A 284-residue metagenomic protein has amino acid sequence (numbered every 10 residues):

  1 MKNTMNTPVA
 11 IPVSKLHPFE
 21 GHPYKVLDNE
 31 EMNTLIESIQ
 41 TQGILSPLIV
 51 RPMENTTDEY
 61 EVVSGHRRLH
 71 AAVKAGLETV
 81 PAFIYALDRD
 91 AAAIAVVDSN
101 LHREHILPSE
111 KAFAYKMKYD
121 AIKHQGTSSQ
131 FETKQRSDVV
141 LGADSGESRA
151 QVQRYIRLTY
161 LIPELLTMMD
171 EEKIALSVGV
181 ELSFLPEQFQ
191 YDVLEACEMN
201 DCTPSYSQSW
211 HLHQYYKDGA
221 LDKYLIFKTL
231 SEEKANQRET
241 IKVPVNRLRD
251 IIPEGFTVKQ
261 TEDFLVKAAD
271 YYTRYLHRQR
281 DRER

Functional and structural regions predicted by a protein language model:
M1-Y85, A91-H102, Y272, E283: Short, charged/polar connector segments at secondary-structure boundaries
E20, H70-Y160, F184: Amphipathic, charge-rich alpha-helical segments that serve as recognition/docking helices
Q42-S46, Q125, Q130, Q190: Glutamine-centric residue-chemistry signal
G126-S129, N200, Q279: Secondary-structure edge/capping motif, primarily at the C-terminal ends of alpha-helices and the immediately following
R149-D270: Amphipathic alpha-helical extensions and coiled-coil-like segments
L265-E283: Conserved TIR/SEFIR loop-to-helix hotspot centered on a Trp-containing motif with a nearby acidic residue
